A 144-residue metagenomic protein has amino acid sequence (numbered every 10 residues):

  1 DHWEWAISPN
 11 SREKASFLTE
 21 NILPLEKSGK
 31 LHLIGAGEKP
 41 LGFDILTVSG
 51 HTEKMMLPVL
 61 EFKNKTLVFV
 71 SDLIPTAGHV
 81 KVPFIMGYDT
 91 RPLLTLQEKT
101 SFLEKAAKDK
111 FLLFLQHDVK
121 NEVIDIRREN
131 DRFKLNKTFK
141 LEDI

Functional and structural regions predicted by a protein language model:
D1-T47, Q97-S101, A107-K110: Metallo-beta-lactamase
I34, L57-E61: C-terminal accessory segment of soluble enzyme catalytic cores
A36-E38, G50, D118, K140: Residues that form or immediately flank small-molecule/cofactor binding pockets and catalytic motifs
D44-P58: Active-site glycine- and acidic-residue-rich loops that bind and position anionic ligands or nucleotide-like cofactors
M55, K63-I144: Cap/insert and terminal regions of metallo-dependent hydrolase folds
